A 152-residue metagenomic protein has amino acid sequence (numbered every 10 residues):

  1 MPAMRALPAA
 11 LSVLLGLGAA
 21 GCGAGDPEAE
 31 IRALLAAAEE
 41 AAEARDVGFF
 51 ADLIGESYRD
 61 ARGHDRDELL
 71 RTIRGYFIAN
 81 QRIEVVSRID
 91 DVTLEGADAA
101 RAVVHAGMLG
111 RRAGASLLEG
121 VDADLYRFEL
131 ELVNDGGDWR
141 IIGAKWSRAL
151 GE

Functional and structural regions predicted by a protein language model:
M1-A20: Sec-dependent bacterial lipoprotein signal peptides
A19-L53: Short, low-complexity N-terminal intrinsically disordered segments enriched in polar/charged residues
D26-A29, H64, E119: Residues at secondary-structure transition points
A51-E95, A99-R101, A106-L109: Short solvent-exposed beta->alpha transition segments
E95-E152: Exposed beta-sheet edge and beta->alpha loop/turn motif
